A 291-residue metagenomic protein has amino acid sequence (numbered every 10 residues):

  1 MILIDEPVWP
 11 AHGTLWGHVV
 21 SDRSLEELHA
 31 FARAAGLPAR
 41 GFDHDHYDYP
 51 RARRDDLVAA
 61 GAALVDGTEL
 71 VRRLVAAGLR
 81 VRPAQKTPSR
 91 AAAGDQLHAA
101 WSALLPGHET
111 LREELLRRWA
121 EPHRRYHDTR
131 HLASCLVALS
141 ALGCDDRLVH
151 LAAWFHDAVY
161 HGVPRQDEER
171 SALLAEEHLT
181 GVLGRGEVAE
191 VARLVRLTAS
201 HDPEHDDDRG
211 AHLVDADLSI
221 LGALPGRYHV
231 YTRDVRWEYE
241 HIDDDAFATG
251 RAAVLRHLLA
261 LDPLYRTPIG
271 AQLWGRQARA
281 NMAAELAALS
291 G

Functional and structural regions predicted by a protein language model:
I2, E6-V8, V20, R73: Intrinsically disordered, low-complexity regions enriched in Pro/Ser/Thr
A11-V65, E69-V71: Basic nucleic-acid-binding interfaces
D48-D56, L115-A120, C135-L136: Amphipathic alpha-helical segments that form the core helices of the histone-fold
V75-A76, V81-W101, A120-R130, V137-D146 (+3 more regions): Divalent metal-dependent phosphate-bond-processing catalytic cores, especially two-metal-ion Mg2+/Mn2+ enzymes that act
L105-R118: Short alpha-helical hairpin
R118, S171-E204: Histidine- and acidic-residue-rich, metal-dependent catalytic cores
E121-H131, Y160-A172: Active-site metal-coordination segments of metallo-dependent hydrolases
C135, D146-G162, S171, V191-A199: His-Asp-centered metal-binding catalytic motifs of divalent-metal-dependent phosphohydrolases/nucleases
